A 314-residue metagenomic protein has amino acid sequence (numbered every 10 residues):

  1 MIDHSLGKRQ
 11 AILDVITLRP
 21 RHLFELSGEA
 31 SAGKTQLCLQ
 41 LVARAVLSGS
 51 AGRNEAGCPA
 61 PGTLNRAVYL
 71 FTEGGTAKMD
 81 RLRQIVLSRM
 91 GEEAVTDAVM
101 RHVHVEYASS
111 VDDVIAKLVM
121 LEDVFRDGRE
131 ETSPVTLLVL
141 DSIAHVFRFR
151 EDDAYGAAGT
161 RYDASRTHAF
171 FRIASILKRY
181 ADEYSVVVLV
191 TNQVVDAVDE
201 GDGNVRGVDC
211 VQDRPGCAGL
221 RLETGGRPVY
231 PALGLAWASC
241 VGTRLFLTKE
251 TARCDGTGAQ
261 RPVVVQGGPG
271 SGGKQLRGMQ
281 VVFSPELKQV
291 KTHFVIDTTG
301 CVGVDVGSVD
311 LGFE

Functional and structural regions predicted by a protein language model:
M1-A98, H102: The Walker A/P-loop phosphate-binding site
S5-K8, R44-G52, A60, I85-R89 (+5 more regions): Conserved, well-folded catalytic cores of nucleic-acid-processing and energy-transducing macromolecular machines
R19-P20, T63-L64, T132-P134, D182-S185: Short loop/turn elements that form and flank the Walker-type P-loop nucleotide-binding site in RecA-like NTPase cores
H22, K34, C38, K78 (+7 more regions): Helical mechanochemical/support elements of P-loop NTPase systems and associated helical scaffolds
F24-L26, V68-L70, H104-E106, L189 (+1 more regions): Hydrophobic/aromatic beta-strand patches that form the interior of the parallel beta-sheet core in alpha/beta enzyme
E29-S31, G74-G75, S110-D112, A144-H145 (+3 more regions): Conserved beta-strand elements of beta-rich interaction domains across eukaryotes, especially beta-propellers
G62-R161: Conserved inter-motif catalytic segment of the P-loop NTP-binding fold
D163, T167-F171, S175, R179-V309: Phosphate-binding/switch region of NTP-binding enzymes
